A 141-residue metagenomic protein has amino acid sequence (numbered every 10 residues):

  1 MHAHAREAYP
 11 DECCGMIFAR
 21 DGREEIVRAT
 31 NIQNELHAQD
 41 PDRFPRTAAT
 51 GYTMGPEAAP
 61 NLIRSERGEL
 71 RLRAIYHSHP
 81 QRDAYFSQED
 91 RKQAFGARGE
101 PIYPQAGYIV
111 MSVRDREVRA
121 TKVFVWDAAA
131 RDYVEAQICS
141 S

Functional and structural regions predicted by a protein language model:
M1-L72, P80-S141: Conserved beta-strand-loop surface patch within small alpha/beta domains used for substrate/adaptor or ligand engagement
